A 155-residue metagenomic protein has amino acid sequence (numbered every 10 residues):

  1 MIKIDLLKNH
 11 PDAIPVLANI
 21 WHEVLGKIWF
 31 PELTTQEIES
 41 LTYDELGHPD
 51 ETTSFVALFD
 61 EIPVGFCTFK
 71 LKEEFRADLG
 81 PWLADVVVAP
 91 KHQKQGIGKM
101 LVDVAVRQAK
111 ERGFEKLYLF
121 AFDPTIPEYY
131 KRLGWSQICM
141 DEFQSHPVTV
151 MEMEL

Functional and structural regions predicted by a protein language model:
K8-D78, A84: Acetyl-CoA-dependent GNAT
D85-V88, K94-R107, R132: Conserved acetyl-CoA-binding loop-helix of GNAT-fold acetyltransferases
L101, T125-I126: Conserved short alpha-helix immediately C-terminal to the canonical SAM/SAH-binding motif I of Rossmann-like
A109-F122: Conserved GNAT acetyl-CoA-binding A-motif
F120-P124, L133-L155: C-terminal "cap" of GNAT-fold acetyltransferases
